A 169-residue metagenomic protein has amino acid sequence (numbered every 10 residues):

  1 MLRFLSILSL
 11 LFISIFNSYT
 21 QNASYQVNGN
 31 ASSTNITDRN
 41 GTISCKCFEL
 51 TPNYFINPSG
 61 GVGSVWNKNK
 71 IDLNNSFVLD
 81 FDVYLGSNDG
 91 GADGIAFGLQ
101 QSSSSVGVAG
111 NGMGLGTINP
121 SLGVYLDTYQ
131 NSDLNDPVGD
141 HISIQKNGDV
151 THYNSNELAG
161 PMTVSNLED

Functional and structural regions predicted by a protein language model:
M1-N22: Bacterial Sec-dependent N-terminal signal peptides
Q21-D169: Polar, low-complexity loop segments and adjacent catalytic/binding residues used for recognizing and processing sugar
